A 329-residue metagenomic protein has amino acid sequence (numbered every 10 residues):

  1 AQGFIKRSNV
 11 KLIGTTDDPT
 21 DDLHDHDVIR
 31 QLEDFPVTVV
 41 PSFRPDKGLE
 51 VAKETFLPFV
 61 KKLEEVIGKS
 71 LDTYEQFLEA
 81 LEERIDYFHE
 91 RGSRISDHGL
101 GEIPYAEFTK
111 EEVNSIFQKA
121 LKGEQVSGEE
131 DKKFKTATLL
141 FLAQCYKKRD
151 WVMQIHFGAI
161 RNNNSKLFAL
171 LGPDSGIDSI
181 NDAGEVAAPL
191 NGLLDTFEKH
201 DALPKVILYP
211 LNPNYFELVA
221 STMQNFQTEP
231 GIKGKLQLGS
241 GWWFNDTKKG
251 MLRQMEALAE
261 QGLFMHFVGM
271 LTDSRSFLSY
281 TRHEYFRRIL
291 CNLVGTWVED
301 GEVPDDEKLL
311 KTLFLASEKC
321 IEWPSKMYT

Functional and structural regions predicted by a protein language model:
A1, F264-H266, T281-T329: Mid-to-C-terminal alpha-helical segments outside catalytic/metal-binding sites
Q2-K6, D22-T38, P58-K205, N214-K233 (+2 more regions): Histidine/acidic residue-rich metal-binding segments in metalloenzymes
I13, S96, H156, D273 (+1 more regions): Divalent metal-coordination and catalytic microenvironments
T15-P19, S42-D46, G99-G101, G158-N162 (+3 more regions): An acidic- and aromatic-residue-enriched active-site/binding cleft used to recognize and process polar
V39-K47, K233-N245, G269-T272, D300-L313: A generic structural motif
L49-A52: A conserved mid-domain beta-alpha-beta active-site/ligand-binding segment of alpha/beta enzyme cores
V206-F216, G241-G250: Extended C-terminal subregions enriched in glycine
T247, F277-Y280: Short active-site-adjacent structural elements
